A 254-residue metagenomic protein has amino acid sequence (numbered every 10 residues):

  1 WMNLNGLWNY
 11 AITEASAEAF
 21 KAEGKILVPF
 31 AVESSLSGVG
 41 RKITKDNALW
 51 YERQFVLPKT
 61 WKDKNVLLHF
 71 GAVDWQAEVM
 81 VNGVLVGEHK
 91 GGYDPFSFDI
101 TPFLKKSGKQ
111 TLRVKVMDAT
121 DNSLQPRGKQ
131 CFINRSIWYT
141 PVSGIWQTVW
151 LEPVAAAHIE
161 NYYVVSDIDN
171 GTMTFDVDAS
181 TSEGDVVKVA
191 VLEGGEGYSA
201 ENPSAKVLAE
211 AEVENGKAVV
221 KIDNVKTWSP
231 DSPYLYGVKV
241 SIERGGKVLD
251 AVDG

Functional and structural regions predicted by a protein language model:
W1-G38, K115, A119-N122, G194-A200: Accessory carbohydrate-binding/adhesion or oligomerization-edge regions at the termini of glycan-active proteins
M2, K226, L235, K247-G254: An acidic-aromatic substrate-binding cleft motif
M2-L7, S166-D169, G184-D185, K217 (+1 more regions): Mature N-terminal, pre-catalytic/accessory segment of carbohydrate-active enzymes
N9-A15, R41-I159, S182, L235 (+2 more regions): Accessory beta-strand-rich segments of carbohydrate-active enzymes
V79-V81, G171-E212, A218, V238-V240: Beta-strand-rich binding/interaction modules
F98-F103, V219-P233: Signal that preferentially marks extracellular ectodomain short beta-strand elements of beta-sandwich modules
P153-S182: Surface beta-strand/loop "capping" patches
